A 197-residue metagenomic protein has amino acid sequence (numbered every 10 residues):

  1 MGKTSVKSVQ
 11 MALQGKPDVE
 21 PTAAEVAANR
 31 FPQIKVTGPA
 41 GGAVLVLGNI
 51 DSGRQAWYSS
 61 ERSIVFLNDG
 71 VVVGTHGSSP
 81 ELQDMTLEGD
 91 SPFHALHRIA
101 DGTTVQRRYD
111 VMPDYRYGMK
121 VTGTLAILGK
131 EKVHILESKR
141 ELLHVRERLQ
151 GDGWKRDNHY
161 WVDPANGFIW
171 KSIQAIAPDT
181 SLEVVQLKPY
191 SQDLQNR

Functional and structural regions predicted by a protein language model:
M1-Q83, I99-R197: Acidic, serine/threonine-rich low-complexity disordered tracts
E88: Active-site acidic/histidine clusters and adjacent loop/turn architecture that either coordinate catalytic ions
L96: Residues that form generic nucleotide/phosphate-binding pockets
